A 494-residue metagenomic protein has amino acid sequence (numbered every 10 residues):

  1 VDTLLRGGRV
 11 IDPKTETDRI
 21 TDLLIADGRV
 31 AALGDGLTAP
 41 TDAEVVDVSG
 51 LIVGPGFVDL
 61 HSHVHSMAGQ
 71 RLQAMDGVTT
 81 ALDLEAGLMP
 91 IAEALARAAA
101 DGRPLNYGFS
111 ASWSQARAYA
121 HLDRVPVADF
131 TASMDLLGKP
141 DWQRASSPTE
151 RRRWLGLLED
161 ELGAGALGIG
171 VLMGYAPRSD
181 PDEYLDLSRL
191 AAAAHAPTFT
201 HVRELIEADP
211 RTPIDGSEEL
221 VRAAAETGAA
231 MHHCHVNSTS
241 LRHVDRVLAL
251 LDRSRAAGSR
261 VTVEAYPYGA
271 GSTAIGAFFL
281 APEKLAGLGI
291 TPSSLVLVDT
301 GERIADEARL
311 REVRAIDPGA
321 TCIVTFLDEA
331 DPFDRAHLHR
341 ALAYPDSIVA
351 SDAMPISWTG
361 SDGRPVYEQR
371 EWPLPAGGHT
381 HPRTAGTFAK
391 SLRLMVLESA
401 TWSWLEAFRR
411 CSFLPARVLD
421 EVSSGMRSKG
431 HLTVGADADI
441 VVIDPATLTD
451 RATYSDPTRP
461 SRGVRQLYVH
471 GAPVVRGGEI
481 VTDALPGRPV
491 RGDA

Functional and structural regions predicted by a protein language model:
V1-G54, D450: Histidine-rich, glycine-flanked metal-binding segment
G8, G28, G50, H61 (+11 more regions): Divalent metal-coordination and catalytic microenvironments
I11-D22, D328-D331, S399-R409, A416-T458: Acidic, glycine-enriched loop/beta-strand segments at the rims of small-molecule binding/catalytic pockets
V48-V53, A68-G170, S259: Divalent-metal coordination cores built from histidine and acidic residues
G56-H63: Metallo-beta-lactamase
H63-H65, A86-G87, S112-A116, G174-A176 (+4 more regions): Active-site beta-loop-alpha junctions enriched in small/polar residues
A120, R124-R178, V221-A225, A230 (+1 more regions): Active-site neighborhoods of metal-dependent hydrolases
H339-S347, D352, T359-P373, I440-P486: C-terminal cap of metal-dependent C-N hydrolases
